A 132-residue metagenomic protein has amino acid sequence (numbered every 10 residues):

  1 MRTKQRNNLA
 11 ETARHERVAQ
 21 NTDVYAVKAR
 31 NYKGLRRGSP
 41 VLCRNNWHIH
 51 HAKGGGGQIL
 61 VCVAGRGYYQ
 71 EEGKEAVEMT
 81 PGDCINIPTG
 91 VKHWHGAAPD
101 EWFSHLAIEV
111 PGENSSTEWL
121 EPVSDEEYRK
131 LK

Functional and structural regions predicted by a protein language model:
M1-R36, N46, S116-K132: A short, N-terminal "cap"/entry segment at the start of jelly-roll beta-barrel domains of the cupin/DSBH fold
Y25-K28, N46-K53, E71, V77-E78 (+1 more regions): Short histidine-centered beta-strand/loop micro-motifs that create catalytic or ligand/metal-coordination sites
R30-N31, G54, K74, D100-E101 (+1 more regions): Short strand-connecting beta-turns/loops that link adjacent beta-strands
R36, I49, V63, E71-G73 (+3 more regions): Residue-level recognition of conserved beta-strand positions in structured domain cores
R36-G54, T89: Conserved short histidine dyad/triad with adjacent acidic residue
K53-P81, V91: A short beta-strand-loop-beta hairpin characteristic of the jelly-roll/cupin
I59, N86, D100-W119: A short hydrophobic beta-strand segment most commonly corresponding to one strand of the jelly-roll/cupin
M79-D100: Conserved metal-binding segment of the jelly-roll/cupin
